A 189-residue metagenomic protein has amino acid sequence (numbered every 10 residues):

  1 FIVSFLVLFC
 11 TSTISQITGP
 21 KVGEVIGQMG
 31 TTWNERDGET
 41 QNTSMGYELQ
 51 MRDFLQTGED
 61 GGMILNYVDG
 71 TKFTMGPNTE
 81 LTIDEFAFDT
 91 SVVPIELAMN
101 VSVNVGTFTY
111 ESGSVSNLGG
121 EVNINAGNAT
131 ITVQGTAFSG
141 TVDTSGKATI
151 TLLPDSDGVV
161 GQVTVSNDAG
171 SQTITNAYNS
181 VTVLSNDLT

Functional and structural regions predicted by a protein language model:
F1-F9: Bacterial N-terminal signal peptides
C10-S12, L188: Generic low-complexity, intrinsically disordered sequence content enriched in small uncharged/hydrophobic residues
T13-M63, Y67-G170, A177-N179: Flexible, surface-exposed loop/linker segments and immediately adjacent secondary-structure boundaries
S139, V181-T189: Outer membrane pore-forming secretion/assembly proteins and partners of Gram-negative envelopes
